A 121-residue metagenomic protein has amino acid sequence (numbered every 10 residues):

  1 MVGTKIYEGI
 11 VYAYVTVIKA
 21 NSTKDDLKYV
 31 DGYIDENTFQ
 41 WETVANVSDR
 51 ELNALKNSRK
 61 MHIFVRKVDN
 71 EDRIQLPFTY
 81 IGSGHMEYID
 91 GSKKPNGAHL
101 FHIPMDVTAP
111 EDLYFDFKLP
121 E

Functional and structural regions predicted by a protein language model:
M1-P77: Acidic, glycine-rich low-complexity segments with interspersed aromatic residues
E71-E121: Compact mixed alphabeta submodule
